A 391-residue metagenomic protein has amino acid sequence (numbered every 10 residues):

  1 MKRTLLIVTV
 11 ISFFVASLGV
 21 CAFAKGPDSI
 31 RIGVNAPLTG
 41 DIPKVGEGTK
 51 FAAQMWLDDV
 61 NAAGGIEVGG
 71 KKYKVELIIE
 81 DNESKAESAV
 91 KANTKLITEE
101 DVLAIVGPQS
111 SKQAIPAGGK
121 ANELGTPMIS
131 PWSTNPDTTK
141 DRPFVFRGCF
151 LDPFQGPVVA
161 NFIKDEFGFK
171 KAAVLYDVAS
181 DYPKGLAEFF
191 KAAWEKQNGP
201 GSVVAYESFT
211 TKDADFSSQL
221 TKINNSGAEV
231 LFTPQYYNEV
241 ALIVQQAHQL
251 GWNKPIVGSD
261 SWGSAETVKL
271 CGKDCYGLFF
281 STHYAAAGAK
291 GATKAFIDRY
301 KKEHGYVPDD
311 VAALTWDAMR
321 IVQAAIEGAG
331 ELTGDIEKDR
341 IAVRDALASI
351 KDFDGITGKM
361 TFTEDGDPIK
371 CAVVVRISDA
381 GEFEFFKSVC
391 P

Functional and structural regions predicted by a protein language model:
K2-V10, F14-P391: Extracytosolic ligand-binding ectodomains
